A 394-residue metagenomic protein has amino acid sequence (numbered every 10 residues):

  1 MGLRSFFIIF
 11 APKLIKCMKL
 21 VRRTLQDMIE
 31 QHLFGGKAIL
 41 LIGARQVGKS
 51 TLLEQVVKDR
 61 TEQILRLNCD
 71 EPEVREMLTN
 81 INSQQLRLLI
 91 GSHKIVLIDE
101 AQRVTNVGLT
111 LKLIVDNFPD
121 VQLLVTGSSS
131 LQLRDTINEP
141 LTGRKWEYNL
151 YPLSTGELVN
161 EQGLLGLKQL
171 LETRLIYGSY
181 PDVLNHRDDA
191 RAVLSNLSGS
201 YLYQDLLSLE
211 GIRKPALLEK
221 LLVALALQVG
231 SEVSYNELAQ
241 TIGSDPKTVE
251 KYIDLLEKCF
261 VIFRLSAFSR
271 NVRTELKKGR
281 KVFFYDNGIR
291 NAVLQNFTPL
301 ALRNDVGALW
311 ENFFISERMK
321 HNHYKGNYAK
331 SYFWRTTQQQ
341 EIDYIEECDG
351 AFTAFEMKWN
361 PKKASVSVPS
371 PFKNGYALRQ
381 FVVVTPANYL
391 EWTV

Functional and structural regions predicted by a protein language model:
M1-L20, Q31-A44, S50, Q55-I64 (+3 more regions): A cross-kingdom feature that marks ATP-driven nucleic-acid transaction machinery
G2-K19, Y151-H323, A329: Interdomain hinge/linker elements that couple catalytic modules in large macromolecular machines
A38-L40, K94-L97, Q122: Residue-level preference for the first positions of well-ordered beta-strands
L65-I95: Short glycine-rich substrate-engagement loop in P-loop NTPases that contacts/grips substrate
I90-V107: Conserved P-loop NTPase "ATPase switch" module shared by AAA+ and STAND
G108-L131, N138-P140: Conserved catalytic/switch belt of AAA+ P-loop NTPases
T126-S130, T136, P152-L153, P386-A387: A short beta-strand-to-loop transition that corresponds to the Sensor-1 phosphate-sensing loop of AAA+ P-loop ATPases
L131-E147, Q162-G163: Short regulatory helix/loop adjacent to the ATP-binding pocket of P-loop NTPases
